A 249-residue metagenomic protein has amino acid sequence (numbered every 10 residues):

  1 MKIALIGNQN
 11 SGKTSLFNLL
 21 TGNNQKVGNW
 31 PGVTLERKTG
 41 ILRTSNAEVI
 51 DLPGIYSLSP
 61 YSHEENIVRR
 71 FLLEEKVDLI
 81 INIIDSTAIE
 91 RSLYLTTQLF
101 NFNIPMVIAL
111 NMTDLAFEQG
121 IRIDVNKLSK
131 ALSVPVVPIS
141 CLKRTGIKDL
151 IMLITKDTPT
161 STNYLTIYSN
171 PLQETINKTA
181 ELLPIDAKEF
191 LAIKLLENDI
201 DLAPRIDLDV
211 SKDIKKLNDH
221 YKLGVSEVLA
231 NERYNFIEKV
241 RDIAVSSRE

Functional and structural regions predicted by a protein language model:
M1-Y61, E74-E75: Conserved G1/Walker A P-loop phosphate-binding module
G7, I83, C141: Conserved residues at beta->alpha junctions
L16-F17, L35, D51, V68 (+4 more regions): Residue-level signature of catalytic and energy-coupling elements of molecular machines, predominantly ATP/GTP-dependent
G28, Y61, S92, E118-I121 (+1 more regions): Alpha-helix N-cap/helix-start motif
G32, G54-I55, S86-I89, M112-F117 (+1 more regions): Conserved nucleotide-binding/hydrolysis micro-motifs of P-loop NTPases
G40-R43, I67-V136: Conserved C-terminal guanine-recognition region of P-loop GTPase G domains, centered on the G4
V107, F117-R248: Alpha-helical transmembrane helix bundles of large polytopic membrane transport and channel proteins
